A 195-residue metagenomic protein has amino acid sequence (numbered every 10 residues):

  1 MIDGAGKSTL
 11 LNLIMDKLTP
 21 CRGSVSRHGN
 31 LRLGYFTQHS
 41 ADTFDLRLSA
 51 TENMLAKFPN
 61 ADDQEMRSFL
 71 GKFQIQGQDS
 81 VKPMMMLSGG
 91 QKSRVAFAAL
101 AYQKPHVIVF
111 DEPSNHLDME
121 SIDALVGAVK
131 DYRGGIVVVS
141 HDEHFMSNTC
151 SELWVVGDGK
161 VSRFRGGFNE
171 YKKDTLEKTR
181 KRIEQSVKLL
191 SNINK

Functional and structural regions predicted by a protein language model:
M1-K195: ABC ATP-binding cassette signature C-motif
